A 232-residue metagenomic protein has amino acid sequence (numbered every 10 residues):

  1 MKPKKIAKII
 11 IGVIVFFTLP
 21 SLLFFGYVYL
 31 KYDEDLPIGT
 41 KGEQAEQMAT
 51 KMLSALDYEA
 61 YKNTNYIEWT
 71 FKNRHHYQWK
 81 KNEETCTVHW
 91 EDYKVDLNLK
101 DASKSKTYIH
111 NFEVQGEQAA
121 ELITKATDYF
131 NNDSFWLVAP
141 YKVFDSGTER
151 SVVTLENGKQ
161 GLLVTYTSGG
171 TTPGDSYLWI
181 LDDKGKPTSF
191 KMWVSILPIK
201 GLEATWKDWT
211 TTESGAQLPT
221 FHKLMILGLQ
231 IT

Functional and structural regions predicted by a protein language model:
M1-I6: N-terminal Lys/Arg-rich, disordered targeting/topogenic segments
A7-T70: N-terminal leader/targeting segments and the immediate start of mature chains
M52, Q78-K80, K207-T211: Extended lipid/amphipathic-ligand handling interfaces
Y58-L97: Extracytoplasmic/periplasmic/luminal assembly and interaction segments in envelope/secretory/respiratory proteins
W79-E83, K100-D101, V152-Q160, T212-S214: Short, ordered beta-strand-loop transition motifs
Y93-H110: Interface amphipathic segments
K106-S176, S195-K200: Flexible, processing/modification-adjacent segments and terminal tails in exported/periplasmic/extracellular proteins
L155-T232: Gly/Pro-enriched, hydrophobic low-complexity segments that function as extracytoplasmic propeptides/linkers
